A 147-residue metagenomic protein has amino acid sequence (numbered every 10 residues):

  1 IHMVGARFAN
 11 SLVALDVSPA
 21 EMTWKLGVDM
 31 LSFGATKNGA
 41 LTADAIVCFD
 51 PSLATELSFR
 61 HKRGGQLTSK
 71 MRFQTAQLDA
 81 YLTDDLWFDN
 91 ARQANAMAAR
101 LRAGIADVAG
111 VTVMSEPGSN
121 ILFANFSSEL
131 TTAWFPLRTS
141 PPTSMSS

Functional and structural regions predicted by a protein language model:
I1-L137: Conserved PLP-enzyme active-site core in the AAT-like
M30, S146-S147: PLP-dependent enzyme catalytic core of the Aspartate aminotransferase-like
W134-S146: Low-complexity basic/metal-binding stretches
